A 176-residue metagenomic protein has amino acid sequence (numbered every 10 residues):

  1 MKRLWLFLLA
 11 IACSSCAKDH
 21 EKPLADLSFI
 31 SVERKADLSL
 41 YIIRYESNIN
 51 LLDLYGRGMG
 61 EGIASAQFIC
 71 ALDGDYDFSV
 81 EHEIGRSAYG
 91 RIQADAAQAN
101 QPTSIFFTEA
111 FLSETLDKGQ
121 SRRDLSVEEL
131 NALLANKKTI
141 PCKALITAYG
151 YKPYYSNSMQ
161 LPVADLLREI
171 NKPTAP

Functional and structural regions predicted by a protein language model:
M1-L4: Positively charged n-region of N-terminal signal peptides that target proteins for export
F7-L8: Sec-dependent N-terminal signal peptides
A12-S15: C-terminal motif of bacterial Sec signal peptides marking the signal peptidase cleavage site
A17-T139, K143-P176: Non-catalytic macromolecular-recognition regions in eukaryotic signaling proteins
